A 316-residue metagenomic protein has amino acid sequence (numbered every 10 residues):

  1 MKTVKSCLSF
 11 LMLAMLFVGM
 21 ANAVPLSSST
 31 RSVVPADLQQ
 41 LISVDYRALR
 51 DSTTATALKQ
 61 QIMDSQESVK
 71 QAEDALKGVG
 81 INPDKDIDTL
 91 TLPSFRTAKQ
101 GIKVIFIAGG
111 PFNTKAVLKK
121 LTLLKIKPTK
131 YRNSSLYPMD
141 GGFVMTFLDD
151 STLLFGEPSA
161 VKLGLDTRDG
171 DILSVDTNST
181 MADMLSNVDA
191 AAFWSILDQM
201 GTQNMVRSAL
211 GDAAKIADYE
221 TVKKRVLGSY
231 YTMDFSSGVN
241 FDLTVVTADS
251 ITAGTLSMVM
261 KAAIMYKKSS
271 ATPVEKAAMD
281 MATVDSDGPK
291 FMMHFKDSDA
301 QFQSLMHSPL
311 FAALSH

Functional and structural regions predicted by a protein language model:
M1-F10: Bacterial N-terminal signal peptides that target proteins for export
S9-G19: Bacterial N-terminal signal peptides
A23-P138, M181-T221, M258-M292, K296-H316: Structural boundary/hinge residues at secondary-structure and domain interfaces
D88-P93, V144-F147, E220-D234: Broad, structure-driven detector of short, well-ordered beta-strand segments within folded domains
G142-V206: A conserved glycine-rich beta-strand in the N-terminal activation segment of trypsin-fold
L148-S151, F235, D249: Residue-level recognition of beta-strand termini and adjacent short loop/turns
E157-S159, V246-S250, P289-F291, S298: Hydrophobic lipid-interacting interfaces of membrane-associated proteins
Q199-M205, Y231-T232, G238-T247, A262: Small-residue helix/turn framework positions
